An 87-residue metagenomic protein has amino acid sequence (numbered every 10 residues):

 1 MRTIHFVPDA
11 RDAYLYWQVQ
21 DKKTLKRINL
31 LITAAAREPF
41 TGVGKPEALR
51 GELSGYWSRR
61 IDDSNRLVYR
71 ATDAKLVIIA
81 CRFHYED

Functional and structural regions predicted by a protein language model:
M1-T3, R11-L25, V43, R50 (+2 more regions): Enriched for short, Lys/Arg-rich terminal
L25-E38, V43: Compact soluble domain cores
E38, E47, G51: Short glycine- and Lys/Arg-enriched binding-loop motifs that mark or flank ligand-binding interfaces
